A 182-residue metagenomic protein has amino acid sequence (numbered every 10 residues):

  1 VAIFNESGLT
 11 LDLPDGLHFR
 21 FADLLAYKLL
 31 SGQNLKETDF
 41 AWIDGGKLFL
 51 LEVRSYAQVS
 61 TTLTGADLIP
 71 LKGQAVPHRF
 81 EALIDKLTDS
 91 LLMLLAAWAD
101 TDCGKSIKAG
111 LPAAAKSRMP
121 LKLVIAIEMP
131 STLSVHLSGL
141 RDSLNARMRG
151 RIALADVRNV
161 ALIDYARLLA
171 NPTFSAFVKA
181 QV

Functional and structural regions predicted by a protein language model:
V1, T132-V182: Polybasic (Lys/Arg-rich)
V1-T38, P172-V182: Basic, amphipathic N-terminal segments that precede the first structured/catalytic domain
Q33, W42-G45, K116-R118: Flexible, charged surface loops at secondary-structure boundaries
F40-W42, F49-S55: Conserved catalytic cores of phosphodiester-cleaving nucleases, focusing on short active-site segments
K47-F49, K122: Structural motif
F49, V59, T132: Flexible, glycine-rich phosphate/dinucleotide-binding loops and adjacent beta-alpha linkers at cofactor/substrate
Y56-A126, A146-R158: Catalytic cores of nucleic-acid endonucleases
I127-S131: Short beta-alpha junction loops
